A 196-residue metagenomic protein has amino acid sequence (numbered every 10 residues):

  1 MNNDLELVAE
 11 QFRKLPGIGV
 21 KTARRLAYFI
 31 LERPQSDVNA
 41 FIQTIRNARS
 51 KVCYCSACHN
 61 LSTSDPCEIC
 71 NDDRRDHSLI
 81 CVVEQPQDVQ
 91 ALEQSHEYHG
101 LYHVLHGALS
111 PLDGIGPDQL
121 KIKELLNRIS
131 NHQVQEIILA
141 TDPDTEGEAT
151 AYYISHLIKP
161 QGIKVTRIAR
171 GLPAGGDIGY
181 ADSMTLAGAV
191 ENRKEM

Functional and structural regions predicted by a protein language model:
N2-L5, E10, K14, R24-V89 (+1 more regions): Cys/His-rich Zn2+-binding cysteine-cluster or related metal-binding knuckle/ribbon modules and their
E6-E10, R24-Y28, N39, Q43 (+6 more regions): Solvent-exposed alpha-helical segments within well-ordered globular domains of core cellular machineries
L7, P34, H99, L126-I138 (+1 more regions): Long C-terminal interaction/binding lobes of large macromolecular proteins
K14-P16, I168: Short conserved micro-motifs on helix faces and helix-strand junctions that flank and scaffold key functional residues
A23, D72-T141: Extended interfacial segments that mediate partner engagement and assembly in macromolecular machines
Y54, P66, D88, L105-A108 (+4 more regions): Glycine-rich, flexible loop/turn motifs
